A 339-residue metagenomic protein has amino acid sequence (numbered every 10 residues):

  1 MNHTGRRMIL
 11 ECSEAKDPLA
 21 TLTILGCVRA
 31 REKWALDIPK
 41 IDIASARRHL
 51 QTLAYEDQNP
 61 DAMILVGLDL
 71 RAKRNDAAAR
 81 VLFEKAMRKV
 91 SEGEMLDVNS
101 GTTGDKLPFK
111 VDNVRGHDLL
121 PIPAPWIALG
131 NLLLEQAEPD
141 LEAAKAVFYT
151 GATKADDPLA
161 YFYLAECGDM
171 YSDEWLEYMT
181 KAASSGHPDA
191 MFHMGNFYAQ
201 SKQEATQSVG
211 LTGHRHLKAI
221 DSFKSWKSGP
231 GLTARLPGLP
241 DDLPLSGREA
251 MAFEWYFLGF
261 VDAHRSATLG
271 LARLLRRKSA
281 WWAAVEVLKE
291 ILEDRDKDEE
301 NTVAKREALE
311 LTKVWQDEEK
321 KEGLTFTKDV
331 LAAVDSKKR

Functional and structural regions predicted by a protein language model:
N2-H117, A128, L132: Alpha-solenoid helical-repeat scaffolds
I9, L50-Q51, F83, F148-Y149 (+3 more regions): Hydrophobic/aromatic packing residues within the alpha-helices of TPR/SEL1-like helical repeat arrays
A15-L19, R31, E56-P60, N75 (+10 more regions): Short helix-capping/linker turns of helical repeat alpha-solenoids
L22, I64, I127, F162 (+5 more regions): TPR/TPR-like alpha-solenoid signature
L25-D37, G67-D76, E94, G130 (+10 more regions): Short coil/turn linking the two alpha-helices of tandem helical-hairpin repeats
E84-S91, R215-I220, G247-V261, R265 (+1 more regions): TPR/TPR-like (Sel1-like) alpha-helical repeat modules
L274, A280-A283, V287-R339: Terminal, low-structured helical/coil segments at or just beyond the last alpha-helical repeat
